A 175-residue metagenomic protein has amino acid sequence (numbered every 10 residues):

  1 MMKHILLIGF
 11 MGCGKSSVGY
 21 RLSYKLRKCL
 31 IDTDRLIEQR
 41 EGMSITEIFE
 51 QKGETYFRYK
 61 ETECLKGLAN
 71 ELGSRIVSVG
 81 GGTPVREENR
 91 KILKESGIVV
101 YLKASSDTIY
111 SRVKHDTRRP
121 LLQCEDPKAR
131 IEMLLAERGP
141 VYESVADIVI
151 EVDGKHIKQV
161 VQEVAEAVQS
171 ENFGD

Functional and structural regions predicted by a protein language model:
L7: Hydrophobic anchor at the beta1->P-loop junction of P-loop NTPases
F10: P-loop (Walker A) phosphate-binding loop of NTP-binding proteins
C13: ATP-binding Walker
S16: Walker A/P-loop
R21, K25, I98, A136-D175: NTP-dependent small-molecule kinase module
D32-T83, E87-K94, R119, E132: ATP-dependent small-molecule kinase phosphotransfer cores that center on conserved nucleotide phosphate-binding segments
G81-T83, S105-D107, K155: Short glycine-rich anion-binding loops that position phosphate/pyrophosphate groups of nucleotides and phosphorylated
E95-G139: A glycine- and Lys/Arg-enriched "phosphate-lid" helix/loop adjacent to the NTP-binding pocket of small-molecule kinases
